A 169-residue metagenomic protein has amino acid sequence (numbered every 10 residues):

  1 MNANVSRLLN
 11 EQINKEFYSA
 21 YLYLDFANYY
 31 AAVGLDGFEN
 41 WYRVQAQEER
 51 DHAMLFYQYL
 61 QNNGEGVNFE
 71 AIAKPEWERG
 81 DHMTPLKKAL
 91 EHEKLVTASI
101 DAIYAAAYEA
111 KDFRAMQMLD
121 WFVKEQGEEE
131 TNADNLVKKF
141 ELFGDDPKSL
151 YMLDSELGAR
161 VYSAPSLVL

Functional and structural regions predicted by a protein language model:
M1-L169: Iron-associated oxidoreductase/ferritin-like identity signal
